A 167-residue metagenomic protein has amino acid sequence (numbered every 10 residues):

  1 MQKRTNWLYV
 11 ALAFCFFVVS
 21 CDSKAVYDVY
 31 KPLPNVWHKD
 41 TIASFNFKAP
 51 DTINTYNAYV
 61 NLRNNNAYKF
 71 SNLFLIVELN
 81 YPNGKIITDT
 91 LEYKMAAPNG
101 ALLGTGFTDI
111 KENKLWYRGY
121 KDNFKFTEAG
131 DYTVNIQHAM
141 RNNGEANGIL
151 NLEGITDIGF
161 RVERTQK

Functional and structural regions predicted by a protein language model:
M1-V10: Bacterial N-terminal signal peptides that target proteins for export
F17-S20: C-terminal motif of bacterial Sec signal peptides marking the signal peptidase cleavage site
D22-A25: Bacterial signal peptide processing site
V29-P50: Post-signal peptide N-terminal segment of mature Sec-exported envelope proteins
V60-A67, G144-A146: Short amphipathic, basic-aromatic surface patches that mediate peripheral association with negatively charged
K69-L75, L152-I155: Short coil-to-beta strand junction motifs in C2/discoidin
Y93-M95, T105-F124: A beta-strand/beta-hairpin structural motif
T127-R164: Internal, hydrophobic beta-strand segments that form the core of beta-sheet-rich folds
